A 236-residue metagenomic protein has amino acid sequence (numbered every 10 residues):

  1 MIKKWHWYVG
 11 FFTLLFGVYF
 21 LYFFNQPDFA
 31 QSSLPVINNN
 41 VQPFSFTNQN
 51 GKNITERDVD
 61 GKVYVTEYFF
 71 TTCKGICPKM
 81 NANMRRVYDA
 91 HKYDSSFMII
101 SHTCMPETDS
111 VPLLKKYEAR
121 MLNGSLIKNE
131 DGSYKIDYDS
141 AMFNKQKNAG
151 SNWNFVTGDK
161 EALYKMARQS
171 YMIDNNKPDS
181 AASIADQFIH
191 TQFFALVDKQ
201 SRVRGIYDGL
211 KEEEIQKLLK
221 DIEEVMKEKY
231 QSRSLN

Functional and structural regions predicted by a protein language model:
M1-S45, E228-K229, S234-N236: N-terminal targeting signals for export/organelle localization
V41-Q42, Y64, T191-F193: Short loop/turn microsegments at loop-to-beta-strand junctions
F44-Y64, Y88: A short beta-strand-turn-helix
E56-M84, I99-T103: Short active-site neighborhood of thiol/selenol oxidoreductases, capturing the structured segment around
N81-M166: Structural microenvironment flanking redox-active thiols in thiol-disulfide oxidoreductases
S151-W153, Y164, R168-K177, D186-A195: Structural micro-motif
P178-N236: Thiol-/selenol-based redox modules, centered on thioredoxin-like and closely related oxidoreductase domains
